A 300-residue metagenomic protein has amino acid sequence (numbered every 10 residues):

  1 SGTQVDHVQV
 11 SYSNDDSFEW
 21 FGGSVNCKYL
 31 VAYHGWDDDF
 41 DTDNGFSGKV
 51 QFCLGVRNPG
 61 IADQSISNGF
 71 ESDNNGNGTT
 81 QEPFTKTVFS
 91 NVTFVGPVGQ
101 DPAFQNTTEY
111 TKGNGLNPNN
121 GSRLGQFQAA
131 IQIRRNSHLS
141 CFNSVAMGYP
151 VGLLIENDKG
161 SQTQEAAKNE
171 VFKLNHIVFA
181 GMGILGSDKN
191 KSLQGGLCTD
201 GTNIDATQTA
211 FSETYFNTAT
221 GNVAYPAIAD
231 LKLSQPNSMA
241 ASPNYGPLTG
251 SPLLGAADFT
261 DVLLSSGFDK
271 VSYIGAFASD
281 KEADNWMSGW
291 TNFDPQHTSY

Functional and structural regions predicted by a protein language model:
S1-D15, E19-W36, D41-Y300: Extracellular beta-rich repeat passengers
